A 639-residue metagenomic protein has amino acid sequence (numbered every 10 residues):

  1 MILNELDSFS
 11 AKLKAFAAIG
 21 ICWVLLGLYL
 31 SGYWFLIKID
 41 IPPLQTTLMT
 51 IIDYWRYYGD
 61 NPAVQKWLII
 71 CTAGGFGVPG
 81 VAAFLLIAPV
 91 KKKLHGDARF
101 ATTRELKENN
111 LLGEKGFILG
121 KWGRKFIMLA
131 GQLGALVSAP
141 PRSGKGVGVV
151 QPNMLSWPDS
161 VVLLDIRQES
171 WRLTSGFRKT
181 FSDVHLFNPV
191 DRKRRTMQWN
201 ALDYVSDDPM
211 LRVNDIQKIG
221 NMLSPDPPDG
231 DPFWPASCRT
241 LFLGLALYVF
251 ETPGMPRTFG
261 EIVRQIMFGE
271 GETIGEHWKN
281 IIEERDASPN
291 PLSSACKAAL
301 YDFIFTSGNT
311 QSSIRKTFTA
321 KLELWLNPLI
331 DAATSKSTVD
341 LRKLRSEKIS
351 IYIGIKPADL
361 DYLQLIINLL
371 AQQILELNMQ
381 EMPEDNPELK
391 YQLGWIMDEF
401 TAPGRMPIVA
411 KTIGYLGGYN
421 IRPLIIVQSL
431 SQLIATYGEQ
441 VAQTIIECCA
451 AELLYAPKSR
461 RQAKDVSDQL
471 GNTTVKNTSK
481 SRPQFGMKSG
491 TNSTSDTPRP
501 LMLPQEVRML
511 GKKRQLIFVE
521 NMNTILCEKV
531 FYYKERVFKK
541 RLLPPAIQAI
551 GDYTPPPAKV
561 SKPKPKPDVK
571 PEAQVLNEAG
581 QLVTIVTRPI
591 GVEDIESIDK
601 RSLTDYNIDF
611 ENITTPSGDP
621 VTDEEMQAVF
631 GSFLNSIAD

Functional and structural regions predicted by a protein language model:
M1-S143, V147-V150, A201, N472 (+4 more regions): Basic- and hydrophobic-enriched, low-structure N-terminal and domain-boundary segments that flank ATP-binding catalytic
L3, L26-L36, P89-K93, F126 (+8 more regions): P-loop NTPase motor domains
A11, A98-R99, F117, K121-R124 (+8 more regions): General secondary-structure edge motif
C22, C71, C238, C296 (+2 more regions): Generic recognition of cysteine residues
F117-W122, S335, A435-T436: Short gly/ser/thr-rich secondary-structure transition/capping motifs
I413-Y415, Y419-L516: Conserved ATP-driven motor cores of ASCE-family P-loop NTPases powering translocation/secretion/packaging/pilus
